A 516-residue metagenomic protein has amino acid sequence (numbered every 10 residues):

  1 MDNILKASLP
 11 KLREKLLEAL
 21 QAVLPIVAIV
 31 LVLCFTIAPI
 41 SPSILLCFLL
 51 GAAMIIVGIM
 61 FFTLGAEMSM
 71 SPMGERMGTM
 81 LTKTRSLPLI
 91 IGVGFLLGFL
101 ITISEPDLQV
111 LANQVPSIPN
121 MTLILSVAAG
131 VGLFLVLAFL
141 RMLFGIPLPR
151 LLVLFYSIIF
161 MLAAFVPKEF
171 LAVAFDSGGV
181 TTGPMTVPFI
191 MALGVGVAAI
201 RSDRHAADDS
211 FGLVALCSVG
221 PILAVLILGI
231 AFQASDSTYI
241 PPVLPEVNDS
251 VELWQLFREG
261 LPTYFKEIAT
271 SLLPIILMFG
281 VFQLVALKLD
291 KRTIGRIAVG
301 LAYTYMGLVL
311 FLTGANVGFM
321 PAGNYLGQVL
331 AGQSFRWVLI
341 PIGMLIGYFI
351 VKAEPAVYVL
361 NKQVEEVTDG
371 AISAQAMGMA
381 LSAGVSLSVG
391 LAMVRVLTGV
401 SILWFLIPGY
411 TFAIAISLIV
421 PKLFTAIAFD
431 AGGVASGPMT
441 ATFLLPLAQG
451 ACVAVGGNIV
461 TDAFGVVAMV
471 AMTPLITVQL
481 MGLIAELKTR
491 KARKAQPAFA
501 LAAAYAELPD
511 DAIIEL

Functional and structural regions predicted by a protein language model:
M1-A19, V23, G74-P88, S202-L213 (+6 more regions): Intrinsically disordered, low-complexity non-transmembrane regions of multi-pass membrane transporters
D2-N3, A138-V153, K168-E169, V173 (+3 more regions): Juxtamembrane and boundary regions of transmembrane helices in multi-pass small-molecule transporters and channels
R13-A19, I40-L50, T82, V115-I124 (+7 more regions): Interfacial loop-to-helix junctions that mark the boundaries of transmembrane helices in multi-pass membrane
E14-A22, L46-A52, M80-P88, L148-V153 (+3 more regions): Alpha-helical transmembrane segments and their helix-start/interface "positive-inside/aromatic belt" motifs in integral
L24-I37, G51-F61, V93-L100, G130-R141 (+10 more regions): Hydrophobic core segments of alpha-helical transmembrane domains in multi-pass membrane transport and ion-translocation
V32-L46, A66-G74, L100-V115, F134-I146 (+11 more regions): Transmembrane helix-loop junctions in multi-pass membrane proteins
G78-M80, L87-I158, R336-S417: Helix-loop-helix junctions within the multi-pass membrane cores of secondary transporters/permeases
V243-A356: Transmembrane helical segments that form the transport core of multi-pass membrane transport proteins
